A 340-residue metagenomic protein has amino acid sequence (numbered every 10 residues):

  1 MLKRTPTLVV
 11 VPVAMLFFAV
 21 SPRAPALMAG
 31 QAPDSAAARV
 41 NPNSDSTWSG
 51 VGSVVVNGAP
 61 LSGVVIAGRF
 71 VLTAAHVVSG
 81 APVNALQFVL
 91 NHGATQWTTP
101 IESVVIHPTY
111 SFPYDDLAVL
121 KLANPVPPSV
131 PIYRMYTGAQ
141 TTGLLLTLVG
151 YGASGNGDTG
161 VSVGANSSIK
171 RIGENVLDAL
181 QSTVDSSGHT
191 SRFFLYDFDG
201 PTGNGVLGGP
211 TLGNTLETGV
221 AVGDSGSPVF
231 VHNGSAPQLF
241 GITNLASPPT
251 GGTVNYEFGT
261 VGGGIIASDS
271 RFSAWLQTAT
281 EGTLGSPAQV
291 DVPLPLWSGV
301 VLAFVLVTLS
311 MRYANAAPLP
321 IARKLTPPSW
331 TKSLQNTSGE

Functional and structural regions predicted by a protein language model:
M1-R4: Positively charged n-region of N-terminal signal peptides that target proteins for export
P6-F17, R23-M28, A267, T280-V301: Short, threonine-centered small-residue motifs that mark membrane-proximal processing/anchoring sites and TM-junction
P25-D45, G50, P60, V64-S79 (+4 more regions): C-terminal subregion of chymotrypsin/trypsin-like serine protease catalytic domains
N43-T47, N57, V64-I66, G80-P82 (+7 more regions): Extracellular/periplasmic catalytic domains that process cell-envelope and extracellular macromolecules
A67-G68, L72-I106, S111-F112, Q140-V149 (+1 more regions): Catalytic-histidine neighborhood of serine endopeptidases, predominantly the chymotrypsin-like S1/PA family
L117, A123-G219: Chymotrypsin/trypsin-fold serine protease catalytic domain
L296-P318: A cross-kingdom C-terminal cell-surface attachment/processing module
P318-E340: Cytoplasmic C-terminal tails of single-pass
